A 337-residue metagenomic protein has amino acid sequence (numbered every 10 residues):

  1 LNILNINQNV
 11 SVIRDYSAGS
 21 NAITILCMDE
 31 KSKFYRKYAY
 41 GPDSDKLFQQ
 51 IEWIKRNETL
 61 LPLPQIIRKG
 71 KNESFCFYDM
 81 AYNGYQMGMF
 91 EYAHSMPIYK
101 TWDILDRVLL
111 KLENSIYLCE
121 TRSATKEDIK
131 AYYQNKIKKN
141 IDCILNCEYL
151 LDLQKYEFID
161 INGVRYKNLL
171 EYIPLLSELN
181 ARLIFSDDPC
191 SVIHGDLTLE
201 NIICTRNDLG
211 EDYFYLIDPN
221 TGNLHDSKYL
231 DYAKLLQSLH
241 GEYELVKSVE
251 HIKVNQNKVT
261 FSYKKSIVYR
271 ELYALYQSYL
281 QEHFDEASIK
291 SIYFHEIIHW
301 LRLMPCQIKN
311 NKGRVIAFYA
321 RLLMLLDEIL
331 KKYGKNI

Functional and structural regions predicted by a protein language model:
L1-D15: Juxta-kinase regulatory segment immediately upstream of eukaryotic protein kinase catalytic domains
I13-R14, S20-E52, G88-S95: ATP-binding glycine-rich loop module of kinase domains
T24, P174-K228: Active-site acidic catalytic loop and adjacent metal/ATP-binding pocket of ATP-dependent phosphoryl transfer enzymes
K33-P42, A81-N83, I217-N220: Active-site ExK catalytic segment of metal-dependent nucleases
I54-L60, G88-L153, L169-S186, E282-H283 (+1 more regions): Conserved kinase catalytic-core helix
E58-N72: Conserved HxN/HPN-centered segment at the entrance to the catalytic loop of eukaryotic protein kinase-like domains
S74-M87: Conserved short submotifs of the Hanks-type protein kinase catalytic core that shape the nucleotide-binding pocket
F214, N220-L280, I297-K312: Active-site activation/catalytic loop segments of kinase-like enzymes and analogous catalytic loops in related
